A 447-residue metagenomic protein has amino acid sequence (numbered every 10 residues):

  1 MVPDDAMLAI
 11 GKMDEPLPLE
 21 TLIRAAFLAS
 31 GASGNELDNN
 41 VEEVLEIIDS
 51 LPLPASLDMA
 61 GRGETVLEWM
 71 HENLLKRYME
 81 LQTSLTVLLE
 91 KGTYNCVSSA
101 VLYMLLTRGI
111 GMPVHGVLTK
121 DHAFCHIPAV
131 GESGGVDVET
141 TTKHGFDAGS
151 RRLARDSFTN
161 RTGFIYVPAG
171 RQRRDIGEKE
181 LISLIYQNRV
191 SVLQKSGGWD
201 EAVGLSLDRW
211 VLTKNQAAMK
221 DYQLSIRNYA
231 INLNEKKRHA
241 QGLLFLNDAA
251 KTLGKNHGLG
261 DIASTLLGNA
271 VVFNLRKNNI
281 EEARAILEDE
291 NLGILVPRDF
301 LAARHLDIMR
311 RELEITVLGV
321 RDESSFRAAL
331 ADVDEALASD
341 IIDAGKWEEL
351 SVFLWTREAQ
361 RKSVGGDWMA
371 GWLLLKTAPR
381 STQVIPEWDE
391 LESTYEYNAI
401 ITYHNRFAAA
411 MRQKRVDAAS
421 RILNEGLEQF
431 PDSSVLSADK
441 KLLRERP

Functional and structural regions predicted by a protein language model:
M1-A328, S339-L373, E387-D432, S437-P447: A structural boundary/capping signal
V333: Non-cytosolic coordination micro-motifs
